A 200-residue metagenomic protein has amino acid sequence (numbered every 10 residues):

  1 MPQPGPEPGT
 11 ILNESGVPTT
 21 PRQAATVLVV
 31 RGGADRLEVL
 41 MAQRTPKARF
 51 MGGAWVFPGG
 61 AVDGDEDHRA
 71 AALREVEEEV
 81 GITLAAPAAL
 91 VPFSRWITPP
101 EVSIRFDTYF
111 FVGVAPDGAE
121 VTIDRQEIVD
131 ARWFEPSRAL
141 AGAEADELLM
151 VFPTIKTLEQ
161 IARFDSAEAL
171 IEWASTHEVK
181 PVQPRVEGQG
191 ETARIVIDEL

Functional and structural regions predicted by a protein language model:
M1-I128, R132, P136-L200: N-terminal leader/linker segments that precede catalytic domains of diphosphate-processing enzymes
